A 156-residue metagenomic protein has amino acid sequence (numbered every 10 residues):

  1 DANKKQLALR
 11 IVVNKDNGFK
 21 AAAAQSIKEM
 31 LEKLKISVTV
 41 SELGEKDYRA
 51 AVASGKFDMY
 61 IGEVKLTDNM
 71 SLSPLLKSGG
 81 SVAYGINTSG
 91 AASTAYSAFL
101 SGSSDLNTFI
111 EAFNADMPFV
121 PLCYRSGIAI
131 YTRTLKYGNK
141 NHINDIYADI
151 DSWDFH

Functional and structural regions predicted by a protein language model:
D1-L66: Ligand/substrate-recognition segments at binding pockets and active sites
K4, G55, M70-S71, N87-T94 (+1 more regions): Short, solvent-exposed loop/turn segments at the edges of secondary structure
K28-L34, Y60, S78-V82, N139-N144: Short, low-complexity, polar/charged sequence segments that are solvent-exposed and flexible
K35-S37, E63-T67, A83-T88, D145-I150: Glycine-rich loops and low-complexity Gly/Arg-rich segments that provide flexible linkers or classic glycine-based
T39-Y48, S73-K136, H156: Extracytoplasmic/peripheral linker and loop segments enriched in polar/acidic and small residues with frequent Thr/Pro
Y60-S73, R125: Ligand-binding clamshell of periplasmic/extracellular solute-binding protein-like
R133-H156: Tryptophan-rich aromatic "cage" segments
